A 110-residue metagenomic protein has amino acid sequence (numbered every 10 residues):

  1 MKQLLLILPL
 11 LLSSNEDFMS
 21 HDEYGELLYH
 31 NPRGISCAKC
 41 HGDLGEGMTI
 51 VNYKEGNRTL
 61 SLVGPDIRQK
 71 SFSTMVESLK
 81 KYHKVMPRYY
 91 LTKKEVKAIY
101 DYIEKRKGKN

Functional and structural regions predicted by a protein language model:
Q3-S13: Sec-dependent N-terminal signal peptides
L12-R33, N110: Electrostatic cytochrome c docking/interface patches
M19, N31, Q69, Y89-K94: Soluble non-cytosolic domains of exported or imported proteins
I35, S73, K84: Glycine-centered loop/turn positions within well-structured domains that cap or flank conserved ligand/cofactor-binding
S36-K39, R88-Y89: Surface-exposed patches in mature extracellular/periplasmic domains of secreted proteins
A38, G42-S78: Gly/Gly-Pro-rich "capping" loops immediately C-terminal to redox-active cysteine motifs in periplasmic/lumenal
V76, R88-N110: C-terminal capping alpha-helices of c-type cytochrome domains
